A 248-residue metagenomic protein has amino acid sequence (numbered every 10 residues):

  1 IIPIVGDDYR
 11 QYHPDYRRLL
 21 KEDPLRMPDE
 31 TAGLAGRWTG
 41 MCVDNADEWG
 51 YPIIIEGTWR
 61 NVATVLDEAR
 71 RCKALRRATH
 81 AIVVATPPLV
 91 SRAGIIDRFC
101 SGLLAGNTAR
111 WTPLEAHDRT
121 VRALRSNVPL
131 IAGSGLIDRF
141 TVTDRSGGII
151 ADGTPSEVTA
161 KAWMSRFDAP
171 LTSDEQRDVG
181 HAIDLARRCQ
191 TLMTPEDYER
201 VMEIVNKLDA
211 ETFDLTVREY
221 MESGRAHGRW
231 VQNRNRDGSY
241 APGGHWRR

Functional and structural regions predicted by a protein language model:
I1-K73, T79, R110-T112: Conserved nucleotide-sensing/catalytic segment adjacent to the nucleotide-binding pocket in NTP-handling enzymes
P3, A81, F140-V142: Conserved beta-strand scaffold positions in the cores of enzyme catalytic domains, especially in NTP/NDP-utilizing
Y9-R10, R60-N61, A85-V90, S146-I149: Conserved nucleotide-binding/hydrolysis micro-motifs of P-loop NTPases
A63-R70, S91-G94, D152-G153: A short acidic (Asp/Glu
A74-I96: Conserved phosphate-donor/acceptor-positioning beta-strand/loop module used by diverse small-molecule
A93-S223: Conserved GTP-binding G-domain of TRAFAC-class P-loop NTPases and closely related GTPase folds
R225-R248: IQ-motif-like calmodulin-binding regions
